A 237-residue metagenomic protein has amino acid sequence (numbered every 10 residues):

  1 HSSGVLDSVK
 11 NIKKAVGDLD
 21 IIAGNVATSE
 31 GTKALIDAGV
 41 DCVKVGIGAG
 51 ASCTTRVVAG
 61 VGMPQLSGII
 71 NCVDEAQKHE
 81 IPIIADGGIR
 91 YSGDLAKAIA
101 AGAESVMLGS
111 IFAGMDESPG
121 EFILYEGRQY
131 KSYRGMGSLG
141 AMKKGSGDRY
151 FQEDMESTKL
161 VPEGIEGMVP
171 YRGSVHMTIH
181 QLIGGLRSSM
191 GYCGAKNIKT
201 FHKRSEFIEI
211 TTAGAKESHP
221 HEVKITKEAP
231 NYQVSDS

Functional and structural regions predicted by a protein language model:
H1-D86, R90-E126, K131, F151-E153 (+1 more regions): Alpha/beta enzyme core
S3, K144-S146, E163, R172: Feature targets compositionally biased, intrinsically disordered low-complexity regions with long contiguous runs
T28, T54, G60-M63, Y91 (+7 more regions): Generic structural "secondary-structure junction" signal
S29, I69, Y91, K97 (+7 more regions): Residues in flexible loops and secondary-structure boundaries
A59-M63, F122, G127, G140 (+2 more regions): Alpha-helix termini
D116, E153-S237: C-terminal extensions of enzymes
G120-K131, M136-L139, K144-E153, K196 (+2 more regions): Alpha-helical transmembrane segments of multi-pass membrane transport proteins
